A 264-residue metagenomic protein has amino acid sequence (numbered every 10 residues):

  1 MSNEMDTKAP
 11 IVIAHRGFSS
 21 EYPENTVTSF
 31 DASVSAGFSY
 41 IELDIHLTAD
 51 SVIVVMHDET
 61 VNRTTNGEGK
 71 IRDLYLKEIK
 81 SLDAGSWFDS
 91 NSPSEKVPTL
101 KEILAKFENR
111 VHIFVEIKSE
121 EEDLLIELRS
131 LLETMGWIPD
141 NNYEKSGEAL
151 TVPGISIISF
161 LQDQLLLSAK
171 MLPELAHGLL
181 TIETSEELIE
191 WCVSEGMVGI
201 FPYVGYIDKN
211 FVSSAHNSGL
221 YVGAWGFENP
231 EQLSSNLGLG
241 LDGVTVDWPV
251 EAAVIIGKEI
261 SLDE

Functional and structural regions predicted by a protein language model:
M1-E264: Phosphate-group recognition and catalysis centered on beta-loop-alpha active-site segments
